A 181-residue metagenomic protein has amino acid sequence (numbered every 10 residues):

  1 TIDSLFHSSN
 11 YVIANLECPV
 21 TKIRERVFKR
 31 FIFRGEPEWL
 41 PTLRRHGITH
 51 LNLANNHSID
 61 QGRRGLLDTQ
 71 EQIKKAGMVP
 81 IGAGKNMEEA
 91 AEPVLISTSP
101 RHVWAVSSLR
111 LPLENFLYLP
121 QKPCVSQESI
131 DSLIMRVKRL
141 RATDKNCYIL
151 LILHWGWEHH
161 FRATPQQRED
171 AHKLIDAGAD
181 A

Functional and structural regions predicted by a protein language model:
T1-A181: Acidic, metal/ion-coordinating pockets
